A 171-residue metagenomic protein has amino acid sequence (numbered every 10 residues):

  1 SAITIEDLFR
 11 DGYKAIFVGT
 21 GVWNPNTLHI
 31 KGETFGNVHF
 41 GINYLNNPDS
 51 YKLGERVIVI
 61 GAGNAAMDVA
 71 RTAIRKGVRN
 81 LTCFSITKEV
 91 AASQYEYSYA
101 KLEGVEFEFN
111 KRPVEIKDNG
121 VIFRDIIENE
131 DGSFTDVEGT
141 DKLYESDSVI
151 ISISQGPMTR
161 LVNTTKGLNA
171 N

Functional and structural regions predicted by a protein language model:
S1-A2, G104-R112: A conserved beta-strand/loop element that lines the FAD pocket in flavoprotein oxidoreductases
S1-I5, N24-N26, N43-Q94, T140-L143 (+2 more regions): Rossmann-like dinucleotide/flavin-binding elements
S1-K31, V114-I122, I127, S148-I150 (+1 more regions): Feature captures the FAD/FMN-dependent oxidoreductase FAD-binding
Y13, V78-R79, V105: A short helix->loop->beta-strand "cap" motif at the edges of active sites that frequently abuts
E33-F35: Structural and coupling elements of P-loop NTPases
H39, E106-E108, I122: General small-molecule cofactor/ligand-binding pocket signal
A91-E103: Conserved N-terminal glycine-rich FAD pyrophosphate-binding loop of Rossmann-like flavoproteins
N129-E138: Intrinsically disordered, low-complexity Ser/Thr- and acidic-rich flexible linkers and loops, especially at boundaries
